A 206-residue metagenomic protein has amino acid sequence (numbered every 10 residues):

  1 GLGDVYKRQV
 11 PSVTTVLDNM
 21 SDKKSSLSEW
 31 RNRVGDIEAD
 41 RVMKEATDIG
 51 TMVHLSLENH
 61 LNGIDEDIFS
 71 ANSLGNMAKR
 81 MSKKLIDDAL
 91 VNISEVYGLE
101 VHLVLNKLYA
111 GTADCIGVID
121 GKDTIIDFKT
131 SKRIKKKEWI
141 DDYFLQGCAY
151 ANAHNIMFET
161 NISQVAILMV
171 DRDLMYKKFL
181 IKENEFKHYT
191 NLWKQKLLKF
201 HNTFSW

Functional and structural regions predicted by a protein language model:
L2-Y6: Short, small-residue-biased leader/transition segments that mark boundaries at the very start of proteins
K7-V10, E45, E138-D142: Short alpha-helix boundary/capping segments
R8-D36: Short alpha-helical hairpin
V16-N19, R33, S56, H60 (+3 more regions): Residues that form generic nucleotide/phosphate-binding pockets
G35-L99: A non-catalytic, helix-rich entry segment at domain boundaries
N72, S205-W206: Short, flexible loop/turn segments with low-complexity composition
Y97-T203: Mg2+/Mn2+-dependent nuclease catalytic core
